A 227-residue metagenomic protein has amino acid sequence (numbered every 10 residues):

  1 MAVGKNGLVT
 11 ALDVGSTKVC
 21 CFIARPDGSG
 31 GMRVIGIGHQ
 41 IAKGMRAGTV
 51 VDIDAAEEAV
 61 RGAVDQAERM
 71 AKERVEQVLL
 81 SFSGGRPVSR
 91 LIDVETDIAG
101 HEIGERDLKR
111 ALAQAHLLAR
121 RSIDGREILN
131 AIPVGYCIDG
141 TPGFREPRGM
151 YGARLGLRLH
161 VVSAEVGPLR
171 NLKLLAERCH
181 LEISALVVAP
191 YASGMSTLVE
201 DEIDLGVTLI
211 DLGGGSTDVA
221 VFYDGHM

Functional and structural regions predicted by a protein language model:
M1-S16, F22-L209, H226-M227: Nucleotide/phosphate-binding catalytic cleft detector across ATP-hydrolyzing and phosphate-transferring enzymes
V19-A24, T217-V221: Short beta-strand scaffold segments in enzyme catalytic cores
L209-D211, G215-M227: Basic (Lys/Arg-enriched) interaction patch that binds polyanionic ligands
